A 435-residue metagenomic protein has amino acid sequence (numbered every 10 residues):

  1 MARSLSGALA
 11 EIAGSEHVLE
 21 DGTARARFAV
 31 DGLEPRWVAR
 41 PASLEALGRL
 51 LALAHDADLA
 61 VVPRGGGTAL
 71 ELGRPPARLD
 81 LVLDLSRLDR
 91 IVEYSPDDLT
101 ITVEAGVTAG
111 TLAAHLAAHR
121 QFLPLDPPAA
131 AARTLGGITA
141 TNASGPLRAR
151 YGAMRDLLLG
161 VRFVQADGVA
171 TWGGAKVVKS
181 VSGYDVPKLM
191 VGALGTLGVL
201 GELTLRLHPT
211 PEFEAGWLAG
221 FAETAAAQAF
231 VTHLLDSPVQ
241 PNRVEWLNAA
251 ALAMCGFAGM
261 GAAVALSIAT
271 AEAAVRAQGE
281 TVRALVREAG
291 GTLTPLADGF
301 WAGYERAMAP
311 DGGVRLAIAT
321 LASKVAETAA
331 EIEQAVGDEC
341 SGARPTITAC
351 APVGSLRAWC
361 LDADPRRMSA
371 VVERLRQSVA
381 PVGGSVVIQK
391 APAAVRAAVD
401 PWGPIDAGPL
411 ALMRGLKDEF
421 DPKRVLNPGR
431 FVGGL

Functional and structural regions predicted by a protein language model:
S4, A46-R49, T111, A225-A229 (+3 more regions): Short, conserved charged micro-motifs
L9, F28-V61, L79, L85-A131 (+4 more regions): N-terminal glycine-rich flavin-associated loop
E16-V30: N-terminal glycine-rich anion-binding loops that anchor highly charged ligand groups
F28-D31, E71-P76, C255-A258: Short glycine-biased active-site loop of nucleotidyltransferases that positions the nucleotide triphosphate and helps
E34, A42, L59, R64-G66 (+5 more regions): Conserved glycine-rich FAD pyrophosphate-binding loop
H55, A117, L235, R287 (+1 more regions): Anion (oxyanion) recognition and catalysis
A140, L159-G312: C-terminal substrate-binding/cap subdomain adjacent to the FAD-binding core in PCMH-type and related FAD-linked
